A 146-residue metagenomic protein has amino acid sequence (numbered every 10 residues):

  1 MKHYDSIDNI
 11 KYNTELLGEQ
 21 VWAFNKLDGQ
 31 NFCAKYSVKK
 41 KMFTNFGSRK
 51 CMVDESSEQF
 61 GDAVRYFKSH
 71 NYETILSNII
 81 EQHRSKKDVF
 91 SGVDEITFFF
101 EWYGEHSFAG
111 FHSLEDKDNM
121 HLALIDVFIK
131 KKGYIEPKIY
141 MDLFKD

Functional and structural regions predicted by a protein language model:
M1-D146: Core nucleotide-handling region used for phosphoryl-transfer chemistry
